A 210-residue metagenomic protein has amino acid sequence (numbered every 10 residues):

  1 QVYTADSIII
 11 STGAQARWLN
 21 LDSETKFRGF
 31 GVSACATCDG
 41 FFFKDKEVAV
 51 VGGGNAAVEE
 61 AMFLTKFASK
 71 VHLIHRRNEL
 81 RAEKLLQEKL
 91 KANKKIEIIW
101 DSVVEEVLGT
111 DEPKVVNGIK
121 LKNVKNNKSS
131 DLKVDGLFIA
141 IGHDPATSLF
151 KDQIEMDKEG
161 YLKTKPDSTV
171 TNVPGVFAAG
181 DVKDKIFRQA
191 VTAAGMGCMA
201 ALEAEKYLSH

Functional and structural regions predicted by a protein language model:
V2-Y3, K66-P166, K206-H210: A Rossmann-like FAD-binding core segment of flavoenzymes
I10, A34, I98-W100, A178: A structural signal for the hydrophobic beta-strands that form the central parallel beta-sheet of Rossmann-like
I10-S11, V50, I139-A140: Redox-cofactor binding/interface segments in oxidoreductases and associated redox assembly factors
Q15, N20, T25-F42, A140-F187 (+2 more regions): FAD-site-proximal beta/loop scaffold in flavoenzymes
K44-K46, D101, V173: Phosphate-coordination loops involved in phosphoryl transfer and adenosine-cofactor binding
G52-G54: Glycine-rich Rossmann-fold phosphate-binding loop(s) that bind the pyrophosphate of adenine dinucleotide cofactors
A57-V58: N-terminal Rossmann-fold NAD(P) dinucleotide-binding loop
A61-M62: Generic hydrophobic/aromatic pocket-lining and core-packing "Φ" positions
